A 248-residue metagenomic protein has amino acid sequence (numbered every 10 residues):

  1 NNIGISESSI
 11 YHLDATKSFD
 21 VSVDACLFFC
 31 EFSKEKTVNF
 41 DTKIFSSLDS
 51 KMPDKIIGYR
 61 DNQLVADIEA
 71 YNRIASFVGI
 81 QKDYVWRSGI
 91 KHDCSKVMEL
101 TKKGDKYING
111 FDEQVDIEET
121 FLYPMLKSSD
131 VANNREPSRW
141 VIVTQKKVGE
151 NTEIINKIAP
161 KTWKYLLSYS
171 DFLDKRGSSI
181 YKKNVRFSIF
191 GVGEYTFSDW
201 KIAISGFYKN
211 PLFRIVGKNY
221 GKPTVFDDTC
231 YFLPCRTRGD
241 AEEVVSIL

Functional and structural regions predicted by a protein language model:
N1-Y107, D227-T229: Signature of N6-adenine DNA methyltransferases within the class I
A70-L248: Polybasic, glycine- and aromatic-enriched phosphate-binding surface used to engage nucleic acids
